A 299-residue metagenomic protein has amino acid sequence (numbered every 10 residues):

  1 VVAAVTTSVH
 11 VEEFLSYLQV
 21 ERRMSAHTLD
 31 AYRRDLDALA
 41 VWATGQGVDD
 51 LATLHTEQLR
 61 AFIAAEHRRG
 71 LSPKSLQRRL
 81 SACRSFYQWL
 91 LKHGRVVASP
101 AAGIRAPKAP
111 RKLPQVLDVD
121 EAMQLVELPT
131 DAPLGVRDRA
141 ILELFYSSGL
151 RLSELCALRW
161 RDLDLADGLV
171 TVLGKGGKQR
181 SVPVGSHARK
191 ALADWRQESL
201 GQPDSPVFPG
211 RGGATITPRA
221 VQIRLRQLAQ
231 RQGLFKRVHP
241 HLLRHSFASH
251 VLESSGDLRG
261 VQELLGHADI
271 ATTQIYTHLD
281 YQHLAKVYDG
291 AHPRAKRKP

Functional and structural regions predicted by a protein language model:
V1-P299: Conserved catalytic core of the tyrosine transesterase superfamily
